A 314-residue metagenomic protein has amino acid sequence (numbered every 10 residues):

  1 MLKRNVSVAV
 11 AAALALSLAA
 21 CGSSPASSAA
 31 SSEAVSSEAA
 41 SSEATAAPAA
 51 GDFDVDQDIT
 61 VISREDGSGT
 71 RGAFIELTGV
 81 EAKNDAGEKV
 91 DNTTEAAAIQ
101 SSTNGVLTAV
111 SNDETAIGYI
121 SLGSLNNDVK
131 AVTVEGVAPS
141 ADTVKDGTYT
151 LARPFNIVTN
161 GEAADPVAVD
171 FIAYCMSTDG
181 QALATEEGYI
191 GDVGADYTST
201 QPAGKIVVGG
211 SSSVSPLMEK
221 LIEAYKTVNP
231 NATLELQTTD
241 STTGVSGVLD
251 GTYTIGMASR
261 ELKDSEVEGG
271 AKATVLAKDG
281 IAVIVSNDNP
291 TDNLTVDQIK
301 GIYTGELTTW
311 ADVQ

Functional and structural regions predicted by a protein language model:
M1-A9: Bacterial Sec-dependent N-terminal signal peptides
L16-A20: C-terminal motif of bacterial Sec signal peptides marking the signal peptidase cleavage site
G22-V35, A39-Q314: Exported/periplasmic ABC-transporter solute-binding proteins
